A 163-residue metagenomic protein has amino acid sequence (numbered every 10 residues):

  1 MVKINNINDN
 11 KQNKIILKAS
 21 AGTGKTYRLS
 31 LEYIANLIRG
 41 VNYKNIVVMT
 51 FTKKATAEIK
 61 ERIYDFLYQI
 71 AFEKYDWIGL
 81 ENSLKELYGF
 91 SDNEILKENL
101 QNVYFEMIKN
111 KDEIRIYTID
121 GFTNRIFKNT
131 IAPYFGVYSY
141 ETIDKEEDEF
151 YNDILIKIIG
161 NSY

Functional and structural regions predicted by a protein language model:
M1-K128: P-loop NTPase Walker
T50, I114, G121-Y163: DNA-processing P-loop NTPase/helicase core
